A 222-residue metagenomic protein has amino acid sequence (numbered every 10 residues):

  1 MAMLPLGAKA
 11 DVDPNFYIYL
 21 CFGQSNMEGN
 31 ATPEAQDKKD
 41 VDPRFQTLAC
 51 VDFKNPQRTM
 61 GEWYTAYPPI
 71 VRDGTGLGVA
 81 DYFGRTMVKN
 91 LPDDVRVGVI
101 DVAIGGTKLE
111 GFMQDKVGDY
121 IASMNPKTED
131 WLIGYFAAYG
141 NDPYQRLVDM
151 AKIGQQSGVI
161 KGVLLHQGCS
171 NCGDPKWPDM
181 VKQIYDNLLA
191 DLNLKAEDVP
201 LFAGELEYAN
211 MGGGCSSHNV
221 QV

Functional and structural regions predicted by a protein language model:
M1-M3: Bacterial N-terminal signal peptides
G7-V222: Cell-envelope and extracellular/periplasmic
